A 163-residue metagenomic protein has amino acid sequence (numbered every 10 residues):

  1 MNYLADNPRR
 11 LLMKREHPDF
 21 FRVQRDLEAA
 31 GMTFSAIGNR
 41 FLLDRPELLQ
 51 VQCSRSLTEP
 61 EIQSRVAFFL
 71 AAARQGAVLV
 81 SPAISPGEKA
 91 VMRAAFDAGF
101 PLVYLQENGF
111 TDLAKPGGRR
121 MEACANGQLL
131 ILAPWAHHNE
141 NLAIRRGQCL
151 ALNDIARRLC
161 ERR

Functional and structural regions predicted by a protein language model:
M1-M32: Short catalytic/metal-binding and nucleic-acid-binding patches
V23-R163: Glycine-biased, small-residue-rich flexible motifs in mid-sequence functional cores and linkers
